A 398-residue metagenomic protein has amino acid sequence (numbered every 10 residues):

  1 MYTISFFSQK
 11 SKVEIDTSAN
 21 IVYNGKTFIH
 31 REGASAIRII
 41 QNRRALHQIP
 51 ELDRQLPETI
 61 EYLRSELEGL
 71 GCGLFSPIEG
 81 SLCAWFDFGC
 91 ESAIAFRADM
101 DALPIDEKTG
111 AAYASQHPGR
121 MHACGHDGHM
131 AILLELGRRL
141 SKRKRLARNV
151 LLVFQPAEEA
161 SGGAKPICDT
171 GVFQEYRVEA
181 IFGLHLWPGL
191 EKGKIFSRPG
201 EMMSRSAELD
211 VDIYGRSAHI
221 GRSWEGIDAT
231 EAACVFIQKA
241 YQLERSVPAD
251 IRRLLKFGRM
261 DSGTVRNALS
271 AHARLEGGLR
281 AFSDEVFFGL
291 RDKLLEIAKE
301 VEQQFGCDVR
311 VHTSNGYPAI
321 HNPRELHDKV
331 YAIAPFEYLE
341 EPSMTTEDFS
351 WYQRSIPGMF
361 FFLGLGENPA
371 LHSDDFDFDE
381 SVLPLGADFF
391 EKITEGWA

Functional and structural regions predicted by a protein language model:
Y2, K10-K12, T17-K26, H30: Short, positively charged and aromatic/hydrophobic N-terminal segments
F28-H122, D127, A131-L134, R138-L146: Acidic/His- and Gly-rich active-site-bordering loop/insert found across diverse amide/peptide-bond hydrolases
Q41-A45, A114-G119, V211-I220, H272-R280 (+2 more regions): A short small-residue
L46, F96, H126, L152 (+7 more regions): Divalent metal-coordination and catalytic microenvironments
E51, D99-D101, A157, W187 (+3 more regions): Active-site beta-loop-alpha junctions enriched in small/polar residues
S81, L103-I105, G110-M121, D127-G128 (+2 more regions): Histidine/acidic-residue-rich, glycine-tolerant segments that coordinate divalent metal ions
A95-R97, L209, F360-L365: Non-cysteine beta-strand/loop elements that form the S-adenosyl-L-methionine
E231-A398: Metal-dependent amide/peptide-bond hydrolase catalytic core, centered on the "pita-bread" metallohydrolase fold
